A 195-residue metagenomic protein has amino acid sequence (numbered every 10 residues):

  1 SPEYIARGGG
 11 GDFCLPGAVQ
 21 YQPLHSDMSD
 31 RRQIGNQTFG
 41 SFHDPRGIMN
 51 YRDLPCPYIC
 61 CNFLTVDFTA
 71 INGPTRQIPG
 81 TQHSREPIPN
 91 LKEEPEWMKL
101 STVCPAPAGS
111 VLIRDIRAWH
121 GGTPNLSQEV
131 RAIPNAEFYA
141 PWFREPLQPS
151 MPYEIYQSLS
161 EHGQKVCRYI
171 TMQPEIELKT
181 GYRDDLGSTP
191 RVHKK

Functional and structural regions predicted by a protein language model:
S1-A108, G121-V130, F138-E154: Non-heme Fe(II) oxygenase catalytic core, chiefly the N-lobe of the double-stranded beta-helix
L91-K92, T102, V111-I113, A118-K195: Non-heme Fe(II)/2-oxoglutarate
